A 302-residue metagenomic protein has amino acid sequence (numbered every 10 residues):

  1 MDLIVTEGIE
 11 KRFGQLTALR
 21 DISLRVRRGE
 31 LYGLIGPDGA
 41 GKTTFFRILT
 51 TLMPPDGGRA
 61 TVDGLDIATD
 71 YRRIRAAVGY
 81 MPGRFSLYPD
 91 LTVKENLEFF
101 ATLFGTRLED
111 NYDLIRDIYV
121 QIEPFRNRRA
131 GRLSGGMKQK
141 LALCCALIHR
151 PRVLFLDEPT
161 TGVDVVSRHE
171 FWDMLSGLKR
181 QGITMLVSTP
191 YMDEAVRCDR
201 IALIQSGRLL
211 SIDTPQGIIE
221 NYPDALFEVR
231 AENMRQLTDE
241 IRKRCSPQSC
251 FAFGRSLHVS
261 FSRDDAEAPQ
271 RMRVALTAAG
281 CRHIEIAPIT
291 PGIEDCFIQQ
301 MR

Functional and structural regions predicted by a protein language model:
L3-I4, K11-I204, S211: ABC transporter nucleotide-binding domains
G36, L203, A252, I286-P288: Hydrophobic/anchoring residues in structured secondary elements
R75, R116, I219, F297-I298: Conserved protein kinase catalytic domain
G79, G105, V120, P223 (+3 more regions): A generic structural signal for secondary-structure junctions that act as hinges or helix/strand caps at the edges
G135, E232-N233, D264, I289: Structured loop/turn residues at secondary-structure junctions
D173-F261: ABC transporter nucleotide-binding domain
R263-R302: C-terminal coupling/interaction segments
